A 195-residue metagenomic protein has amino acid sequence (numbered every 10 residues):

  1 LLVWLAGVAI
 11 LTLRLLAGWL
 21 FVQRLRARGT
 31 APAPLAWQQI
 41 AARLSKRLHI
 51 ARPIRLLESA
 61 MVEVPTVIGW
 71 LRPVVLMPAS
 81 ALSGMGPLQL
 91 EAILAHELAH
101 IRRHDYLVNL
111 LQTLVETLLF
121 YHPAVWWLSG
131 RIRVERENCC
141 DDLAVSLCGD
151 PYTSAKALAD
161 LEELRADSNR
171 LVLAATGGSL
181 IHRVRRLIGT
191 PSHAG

Functional and structural regions predicted by a protein language model:
L1-G195: Membrane-embedded and juxtamembrane structural elements of multi-pass membrane proteins
